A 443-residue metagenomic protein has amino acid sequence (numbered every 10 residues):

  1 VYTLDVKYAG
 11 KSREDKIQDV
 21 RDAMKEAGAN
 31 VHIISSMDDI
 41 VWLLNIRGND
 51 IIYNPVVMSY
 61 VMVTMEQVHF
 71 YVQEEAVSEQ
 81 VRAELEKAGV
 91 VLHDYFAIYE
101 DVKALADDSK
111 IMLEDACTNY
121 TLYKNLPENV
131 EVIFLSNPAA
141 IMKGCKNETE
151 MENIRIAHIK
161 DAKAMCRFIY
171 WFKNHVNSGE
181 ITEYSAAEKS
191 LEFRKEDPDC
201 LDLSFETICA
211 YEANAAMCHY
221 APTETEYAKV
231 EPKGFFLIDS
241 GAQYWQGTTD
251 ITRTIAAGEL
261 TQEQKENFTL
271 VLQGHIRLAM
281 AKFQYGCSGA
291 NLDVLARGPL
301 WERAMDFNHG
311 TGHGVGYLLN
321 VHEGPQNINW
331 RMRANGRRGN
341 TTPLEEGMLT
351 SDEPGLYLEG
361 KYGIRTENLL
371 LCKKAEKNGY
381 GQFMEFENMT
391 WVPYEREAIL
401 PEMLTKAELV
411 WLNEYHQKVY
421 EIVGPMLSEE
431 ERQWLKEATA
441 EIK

Functional and structural regions predicted by a protein language model:
V1-K443: Active-site neighborhoods and metal-handling regions in enzymes and metal-associated proteins
